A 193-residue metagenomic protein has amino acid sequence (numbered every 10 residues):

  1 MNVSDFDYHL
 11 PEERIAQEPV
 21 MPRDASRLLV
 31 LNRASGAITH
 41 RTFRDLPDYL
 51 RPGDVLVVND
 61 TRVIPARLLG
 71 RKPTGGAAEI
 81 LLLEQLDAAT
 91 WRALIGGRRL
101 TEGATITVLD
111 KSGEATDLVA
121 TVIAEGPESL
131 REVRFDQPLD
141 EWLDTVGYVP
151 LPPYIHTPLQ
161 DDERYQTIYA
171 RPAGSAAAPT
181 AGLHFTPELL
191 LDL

Functional and structural regions predicted by a protein language model:
M1-L193: A cross-family signal for N-terminal binding/gating loops and helix N-caps that shape access to the active site
